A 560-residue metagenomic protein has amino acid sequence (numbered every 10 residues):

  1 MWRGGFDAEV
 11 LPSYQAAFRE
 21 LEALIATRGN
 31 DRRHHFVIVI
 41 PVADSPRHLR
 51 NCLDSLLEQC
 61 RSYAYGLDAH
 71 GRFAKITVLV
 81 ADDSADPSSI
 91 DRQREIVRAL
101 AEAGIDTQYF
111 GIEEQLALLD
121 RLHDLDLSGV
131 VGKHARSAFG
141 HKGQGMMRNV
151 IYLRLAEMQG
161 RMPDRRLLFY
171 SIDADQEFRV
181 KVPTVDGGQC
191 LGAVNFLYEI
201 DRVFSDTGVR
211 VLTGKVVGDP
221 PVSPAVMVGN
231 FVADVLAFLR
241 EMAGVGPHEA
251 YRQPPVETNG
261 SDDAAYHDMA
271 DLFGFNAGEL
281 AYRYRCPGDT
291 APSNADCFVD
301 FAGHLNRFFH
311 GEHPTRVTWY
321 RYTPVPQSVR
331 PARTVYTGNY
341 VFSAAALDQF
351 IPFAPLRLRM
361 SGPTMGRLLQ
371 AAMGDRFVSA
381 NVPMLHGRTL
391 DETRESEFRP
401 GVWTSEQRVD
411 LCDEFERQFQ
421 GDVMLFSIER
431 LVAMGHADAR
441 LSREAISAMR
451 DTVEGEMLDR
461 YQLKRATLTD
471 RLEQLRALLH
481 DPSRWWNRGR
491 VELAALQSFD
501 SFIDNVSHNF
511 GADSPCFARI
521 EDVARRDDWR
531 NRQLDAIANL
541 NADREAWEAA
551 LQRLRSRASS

Functional and structural regions predicted by a protein language model:
M1-R28, P41-A43, A64, D83 (+5 more regions): Terminal low-complexity segments of carbohydrate-biosynthetic enzymes
V37-H48, C52, L79-S84: A conserved hydrophobic helix/loop-capping motif in glycosyltransferases and polysaccharide synthases
N51, D86-D91, A138-G140, V180-V194: Short, flexible/disordered intra-domain loops and linkers
C52-A74, R98-A103, S205-D206: Short, acidic, metal-binding catalytic loop of nucleotide-sugar glycosyltransferases
D86-R166: Active-site-proximal specificity loops/subdomain of glycosyltransferases
R161-K181: Short beta-strand-to-loop acidic/aromatic patch adjacent to the donor-nucleotide binding site
F204-T334, G338-Y340: Extended catalytic-interface subdomain
L358-G374: A short, conserved alpha-helix in the catalytic core of glycosyltransferases
